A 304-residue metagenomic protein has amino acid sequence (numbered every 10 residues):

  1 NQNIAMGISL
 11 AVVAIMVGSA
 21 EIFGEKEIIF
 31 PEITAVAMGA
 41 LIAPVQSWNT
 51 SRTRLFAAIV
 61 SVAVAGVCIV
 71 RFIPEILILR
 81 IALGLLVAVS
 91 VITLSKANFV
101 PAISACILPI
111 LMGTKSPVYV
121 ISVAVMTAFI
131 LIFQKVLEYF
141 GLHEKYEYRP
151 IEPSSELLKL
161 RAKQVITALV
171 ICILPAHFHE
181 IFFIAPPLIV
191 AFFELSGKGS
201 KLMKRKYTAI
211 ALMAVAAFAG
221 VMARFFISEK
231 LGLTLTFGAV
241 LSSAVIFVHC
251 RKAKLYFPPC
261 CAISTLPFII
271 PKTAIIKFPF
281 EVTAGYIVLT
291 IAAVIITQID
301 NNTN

Functional and structural regions predicted by a protein language model:
N1-V60, V64, E75-A82, M112-A244 (+4 more regions): Alpha-helical transmembrane segments and their membrane-interface boundaries that form or gate the permeation pathway
C68-V70: Glycine-rich, N-terminal phosphate-binding loop and its surrounding beta-alpha-beta segment
I81-K96, A105-M112: A generic, well-ordered mixed alpha/beta core segment in the N-terminal half of proteins
V100-A105, K254-L266: Transmembrane alpha-helical segments of integral membrane proteins
